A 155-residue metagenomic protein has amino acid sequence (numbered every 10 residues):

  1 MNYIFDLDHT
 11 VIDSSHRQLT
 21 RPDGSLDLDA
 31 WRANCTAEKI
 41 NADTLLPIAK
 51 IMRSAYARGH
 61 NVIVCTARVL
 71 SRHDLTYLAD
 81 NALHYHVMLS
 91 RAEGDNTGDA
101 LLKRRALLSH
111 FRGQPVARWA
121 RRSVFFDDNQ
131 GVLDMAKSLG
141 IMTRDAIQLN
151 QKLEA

Functional and structural regions predicted by a protein language model:
M1, R104-Q130: Conserved Lys-Pro-Asp/Glu-containing loop-to-beta segment of HAD-superfamily phosphomonoesterases, centered on
M1-T97: Alpha-helical substrate-recognition element adjacent to the catalytic core
T44-I48, K103, N129: Amphipathic coiled-coil/heptad-repeat helices and related helical stalk/stem segments that mediate oligomerization
I48-R53, L107-L108, L133: Short amphipathic alpha-helical segments and helix-helix/interface helices
S54-R58, N81, G113-R118, L139: Alpha-helix C-cap/termination motif
L75-A82, H110, M135-G140: Short, aromatic/basic amphipathic alpha-helical patches
D95-L101, K152-A155: Short, charged, surface-exposed secondary-structure boundary motifs
A120-A155: Acidic, Mg2+-coordinating phosphoryl-transfer loop and its flanking beta/alpha structural elements, shared across
